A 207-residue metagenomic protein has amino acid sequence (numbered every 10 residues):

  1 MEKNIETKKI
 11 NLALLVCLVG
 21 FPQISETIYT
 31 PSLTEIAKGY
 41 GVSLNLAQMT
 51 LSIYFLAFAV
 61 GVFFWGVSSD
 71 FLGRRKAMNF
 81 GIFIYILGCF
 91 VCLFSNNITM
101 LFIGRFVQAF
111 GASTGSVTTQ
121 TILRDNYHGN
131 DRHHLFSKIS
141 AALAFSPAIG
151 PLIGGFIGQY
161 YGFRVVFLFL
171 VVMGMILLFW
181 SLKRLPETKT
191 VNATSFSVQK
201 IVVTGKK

Functional and structural regions predicted by a protein language model:
E2-N4, T188-K207: Juxtamembrane intracellular "pre-TM" segments in multi-pass secondary transporters
I10-L44: Extracytoplasmic
T27, F55-F63, P147-A148: Residue-level signature of mid-helix packing/kink "hotspots" within the transmembrane helices of 12-pass Major
V60-T99: Conserved MFS/SLC helix-loop-helix module at the cytosolic interface between two early adjacent transmembrane helices
I82, I86-C89, G104-R105, V171-L178: A generic transmembrane-helix signature of 12-TM secondary carrier transporters
M100, S137-L182: Helix-loop-helix hairpin linking two adjacent transmembrane segments in secondary transporters
G104-F145: Cytoplasmic helix-loop-helix junction between adjacent transmembrane helices in 12-TM secondary transporters
